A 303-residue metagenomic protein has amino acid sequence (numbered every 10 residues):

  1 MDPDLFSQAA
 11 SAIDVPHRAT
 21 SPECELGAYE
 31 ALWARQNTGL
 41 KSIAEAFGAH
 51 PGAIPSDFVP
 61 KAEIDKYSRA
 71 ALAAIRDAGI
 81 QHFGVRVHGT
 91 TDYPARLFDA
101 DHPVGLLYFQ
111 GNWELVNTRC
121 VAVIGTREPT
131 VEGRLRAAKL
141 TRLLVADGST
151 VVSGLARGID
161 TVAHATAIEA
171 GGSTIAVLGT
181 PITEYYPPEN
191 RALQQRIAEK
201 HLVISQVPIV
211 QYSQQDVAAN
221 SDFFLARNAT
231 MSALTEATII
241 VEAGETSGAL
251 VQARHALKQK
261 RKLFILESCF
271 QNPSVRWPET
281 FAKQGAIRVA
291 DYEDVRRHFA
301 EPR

Functional and structural regions predicted by a protein language model:
M1-E25, F83, H88-R303: Glycine-biased, small-residue-rich flexible motifs in mid-sequence functional cores and linkers
M1-T91: Short, small/acidic-rich helices and loops at N termini and domain boundaries of DNA replication/processing enzymes
